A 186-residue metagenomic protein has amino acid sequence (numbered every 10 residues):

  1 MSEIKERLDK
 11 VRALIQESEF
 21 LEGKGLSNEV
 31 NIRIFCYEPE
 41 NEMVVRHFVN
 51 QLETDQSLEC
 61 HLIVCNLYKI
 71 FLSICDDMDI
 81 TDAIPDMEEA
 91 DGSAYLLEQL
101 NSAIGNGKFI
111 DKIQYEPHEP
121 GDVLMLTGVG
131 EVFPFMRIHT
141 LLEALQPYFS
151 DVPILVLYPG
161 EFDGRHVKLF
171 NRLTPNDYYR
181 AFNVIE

Functional and structural regions predicted by a protein language model:
E3-T81: N-terminal, charge-rich interaction modules
G25-E29, Y115-G121, F149: Flexible, charged surface loops at secondary-structure boundaries
N31-R33, Y37, N41-V44, F48 (+1 more regions): Extended, basic/helix-rich recognition subdomains
E40-V44, I70-F71, Q99-N106, G130-P134 (+1 more regions): Short acidic, S/G/P-rich loop/turn micro-motifs used as interaction or catalytic elements
L62-I110: Long, charge-dense
G105-P117, I138: A short, acidic, amphipathic alpha-helical segment used as a generic capping/interface helix at domain edges
E119-F135: Conserved P-loop NTPase "ATPase switch" module shared by AAA+ and STAND
R137-E186: Glycine-rich, aromatic-bearing surface loops/beta-hairpins
